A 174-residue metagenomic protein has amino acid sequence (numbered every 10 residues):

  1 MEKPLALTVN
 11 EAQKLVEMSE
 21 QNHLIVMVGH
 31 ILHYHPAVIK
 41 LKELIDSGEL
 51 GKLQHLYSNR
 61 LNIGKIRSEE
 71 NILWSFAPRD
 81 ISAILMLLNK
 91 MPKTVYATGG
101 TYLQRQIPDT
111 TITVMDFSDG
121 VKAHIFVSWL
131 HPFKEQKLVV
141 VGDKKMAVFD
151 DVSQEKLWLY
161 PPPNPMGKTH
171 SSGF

Functional and structural regions predicted by a protein language model:
E2-P4: Short helix/strand-capping hinge loops at secondary-structure junctions that flank key functional elements
A6-S68, D80: A contiguous active-site-proximal alpha/beta segment in oxidoreductase catalytic domains
Y34-E43, S68-E70, V114-D116, L157-P163: Short, mixed-charge, low-aromatic patches
L50, T169-F174: Short, intrinsically disordered, charge-balanced linker/junction segments flanking boundaries in proteins
L73: Short beta-strand-centered segments that line the small-molecule binding cleft or hinge of alpha/beta clamshell
P78-P165: Contiguous beta-strand/loop segments that form the cofactor/metal-binding neighborhood of enzyme cores
